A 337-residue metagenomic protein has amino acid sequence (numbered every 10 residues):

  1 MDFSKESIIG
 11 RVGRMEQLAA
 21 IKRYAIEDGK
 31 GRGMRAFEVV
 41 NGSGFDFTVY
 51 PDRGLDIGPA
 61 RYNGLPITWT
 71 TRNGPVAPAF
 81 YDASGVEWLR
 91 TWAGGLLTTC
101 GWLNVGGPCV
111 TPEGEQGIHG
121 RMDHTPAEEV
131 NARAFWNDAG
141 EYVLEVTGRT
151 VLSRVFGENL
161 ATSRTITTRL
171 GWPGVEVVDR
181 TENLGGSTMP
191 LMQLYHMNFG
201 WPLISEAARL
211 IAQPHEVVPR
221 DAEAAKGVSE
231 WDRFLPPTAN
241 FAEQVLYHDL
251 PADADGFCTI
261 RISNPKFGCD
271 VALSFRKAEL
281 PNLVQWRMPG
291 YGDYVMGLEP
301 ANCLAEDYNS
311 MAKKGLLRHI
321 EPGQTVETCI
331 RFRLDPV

Functional and structural regions predicted by a protein language model:
M1-L170, G174-E176, F199-P237, L250-V337: Surface-exposed acidic/polar loop and edge beta-strand patches at domain peripheries
R61, S187-L194: Short, hydrophobic/aromatic beta-strand segments
G174-L184: Short beta-strand elements of extracellular/lumenal beta-sandwich folds
L184-G186, P336: Short, acidic/polar linear motifs in exposed loop/turn regions
L246-H248: Penicillin-binding protein/beta-lactamase superfamily catalytic region
